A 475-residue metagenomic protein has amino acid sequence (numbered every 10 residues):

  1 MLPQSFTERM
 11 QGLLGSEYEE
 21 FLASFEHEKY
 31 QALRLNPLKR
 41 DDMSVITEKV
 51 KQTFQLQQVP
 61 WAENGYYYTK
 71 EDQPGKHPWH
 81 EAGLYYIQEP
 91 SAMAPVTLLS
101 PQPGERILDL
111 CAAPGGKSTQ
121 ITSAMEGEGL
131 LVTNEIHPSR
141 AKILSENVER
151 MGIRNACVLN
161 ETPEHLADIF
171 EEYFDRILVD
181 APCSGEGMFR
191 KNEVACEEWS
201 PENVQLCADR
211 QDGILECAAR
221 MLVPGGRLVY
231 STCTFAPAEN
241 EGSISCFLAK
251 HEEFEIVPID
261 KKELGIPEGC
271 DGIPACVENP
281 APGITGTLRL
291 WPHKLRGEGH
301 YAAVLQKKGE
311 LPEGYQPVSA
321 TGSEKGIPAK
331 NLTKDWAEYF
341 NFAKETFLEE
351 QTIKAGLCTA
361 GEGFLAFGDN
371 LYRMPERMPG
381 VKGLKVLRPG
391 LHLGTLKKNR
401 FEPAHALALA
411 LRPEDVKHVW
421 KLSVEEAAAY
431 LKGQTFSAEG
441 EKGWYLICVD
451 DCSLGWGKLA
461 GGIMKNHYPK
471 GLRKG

Functional and structural regions predicted by a protein language model:
M1-L13, E17-T53, E298-Y301, K308-G475: Polybasic, low-complexity RNA-engagement segments
Q102-P103, H165-L178: A short acidic, Gly/Pro-enriched loop at the edge of an enzyme's catalytic core that lines a small-molecule cofactor
G104-A113: Conserved class I S-adenosyl-L-methionine
P114-G127: Conserved SAM-binding loop of SAM-dependent methyltransferases across substrates and taxa, primarily the Class I
E126, L222-P224: Helix-to-beta-strand junctions that scaffold the AdoMet/dcAdoMet cofactor pocket in Class I SAM-dependent enzymes
I136-E171: S-adenosyl-L-methionine
S139, D175-E216, C233-N240, K250 (+2 more regions): Mobile active-site "lid"/loop adjacent to the S-adenosyl-L-methionine
F174, R227-Y230, F235-A366, N370-Y372: Class I S-adenosyl-L-methionine
